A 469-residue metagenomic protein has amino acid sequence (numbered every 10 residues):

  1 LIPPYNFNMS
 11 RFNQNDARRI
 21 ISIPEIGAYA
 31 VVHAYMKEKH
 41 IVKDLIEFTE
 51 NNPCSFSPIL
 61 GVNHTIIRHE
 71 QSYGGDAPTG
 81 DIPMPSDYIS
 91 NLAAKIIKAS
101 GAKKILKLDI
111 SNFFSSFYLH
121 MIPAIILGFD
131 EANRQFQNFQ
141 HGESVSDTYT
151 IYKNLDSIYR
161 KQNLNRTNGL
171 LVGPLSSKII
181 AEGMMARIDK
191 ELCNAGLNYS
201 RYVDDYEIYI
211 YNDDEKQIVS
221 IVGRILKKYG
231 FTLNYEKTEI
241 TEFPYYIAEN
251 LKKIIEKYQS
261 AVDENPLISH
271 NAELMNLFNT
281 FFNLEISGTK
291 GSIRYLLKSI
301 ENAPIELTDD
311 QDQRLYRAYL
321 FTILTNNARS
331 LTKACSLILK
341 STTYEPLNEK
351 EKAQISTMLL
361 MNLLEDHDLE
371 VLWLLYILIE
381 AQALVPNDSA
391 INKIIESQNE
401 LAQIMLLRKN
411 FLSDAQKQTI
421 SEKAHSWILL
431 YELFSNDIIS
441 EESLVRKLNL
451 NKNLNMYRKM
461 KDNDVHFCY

Functional and structural regions predicted by a protein language model:
L1-V172, Y469: Conserved two-metal-ion catalytic palm core of "right-hand" nucleic acid polymerases, unifying RNA-dependent RNA
I20, P24, N198-Y199, T232: Short, surface-exposed helix-loop/turn micro-motifs enriched in polar/charged residues
E47-F48, S57-P58, D130-R134, L226 (+3 more regions): Glycine-rich loops and low-complexity Gly/Arg-rich segments that provide flexible linkers or classic glycine-based
I97-Y202, I208-G223, Y229, N265-Y469: Conserved polymerase palm-domain catalytic core
S177, Y229-E264: Conserved catalytic core of two-metal-ion nucleotidyltransferases
